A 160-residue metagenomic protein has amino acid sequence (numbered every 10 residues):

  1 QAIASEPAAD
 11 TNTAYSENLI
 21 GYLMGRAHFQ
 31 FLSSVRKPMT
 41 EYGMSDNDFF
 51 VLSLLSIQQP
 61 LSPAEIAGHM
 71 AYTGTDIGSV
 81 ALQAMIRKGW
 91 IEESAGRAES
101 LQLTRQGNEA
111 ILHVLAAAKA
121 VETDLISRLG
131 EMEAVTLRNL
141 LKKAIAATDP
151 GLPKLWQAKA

Functional and structural regions predicted by a protein language model:
Q1-T13, M132-A160: C-terminal regulatory/oligomerization modules of transcriptional regulators
Q1-Y42, S100, E109: N-terminal leader segment of winged-helix/HTH proteins
R26, Q30, S79-V80, N139: Alpha-helical macromolecular-interaction surfaces
S33-I77, K88: N-terminal helix-turn-helix DNA-binding core of bacterial DNA-binding proteins
Q83-K142: Charged, amphipathic alpha-helical coiled-coil/dimerization segments
